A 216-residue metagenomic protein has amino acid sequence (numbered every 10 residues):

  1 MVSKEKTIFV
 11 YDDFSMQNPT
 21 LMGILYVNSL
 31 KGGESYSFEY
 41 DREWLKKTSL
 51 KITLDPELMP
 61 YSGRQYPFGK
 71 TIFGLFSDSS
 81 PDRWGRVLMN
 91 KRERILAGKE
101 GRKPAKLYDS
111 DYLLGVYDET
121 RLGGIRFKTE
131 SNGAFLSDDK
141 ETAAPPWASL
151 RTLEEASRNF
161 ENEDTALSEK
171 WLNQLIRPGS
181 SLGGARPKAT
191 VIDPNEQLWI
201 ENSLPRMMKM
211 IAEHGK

Functional and structural regions predicted by a protein language model:
M1-K216: Phosphate/dinucleotide-binding and metal-coordinating scaffold of catalytic cores in nucleotide-dependent enzymes
